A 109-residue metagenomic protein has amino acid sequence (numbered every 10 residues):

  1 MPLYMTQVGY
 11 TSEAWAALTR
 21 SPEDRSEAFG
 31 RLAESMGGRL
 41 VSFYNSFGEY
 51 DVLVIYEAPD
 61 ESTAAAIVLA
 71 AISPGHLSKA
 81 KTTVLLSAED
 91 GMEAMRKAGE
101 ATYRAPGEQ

Functional and structural regions predicted by a protein language model:
M1-Q109: A compositional/biophysical signature of low hydrophobicity enriched in polar/charged and small residues
